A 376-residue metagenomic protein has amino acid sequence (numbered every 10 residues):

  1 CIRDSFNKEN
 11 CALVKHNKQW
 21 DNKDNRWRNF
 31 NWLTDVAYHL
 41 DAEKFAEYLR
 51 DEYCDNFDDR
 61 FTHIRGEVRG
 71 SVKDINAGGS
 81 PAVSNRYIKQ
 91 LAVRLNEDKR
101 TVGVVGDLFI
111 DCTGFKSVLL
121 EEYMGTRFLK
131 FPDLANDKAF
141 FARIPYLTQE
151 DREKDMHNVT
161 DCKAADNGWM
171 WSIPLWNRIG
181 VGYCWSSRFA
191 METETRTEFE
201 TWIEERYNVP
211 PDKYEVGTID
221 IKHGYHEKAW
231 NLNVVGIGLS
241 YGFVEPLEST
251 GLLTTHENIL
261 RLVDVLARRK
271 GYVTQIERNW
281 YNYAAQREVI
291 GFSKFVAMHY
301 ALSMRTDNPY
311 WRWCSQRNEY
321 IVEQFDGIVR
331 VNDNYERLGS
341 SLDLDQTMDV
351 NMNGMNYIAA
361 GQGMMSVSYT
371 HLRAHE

Functional and structural regions predicted by a protein language model:
C1-D4, T370-H375: Conserved small/polar residues in nucleotide/adenosyl-binding loops
R3-L40, K44: Flavin (FAD/FMN) cofactor-binding and adjacent substrate-gating region of FAD-dependent oxidoreductase domains
H39-G168, P174-G182, S186-T195: Predominantly flavin-linked oxidoreductase catalytic cores and closely associated redox partners
A164-D220, G242-T254, G271: Conserved FAD/dinucleotide-binding core of flavoprotein oxidoreductases
A229-N279: A conserved active-site cap/scaffold subdomain adjacent to cofactor or substrate pockets
D264-P309: Active-site-proximal substrate-binding core of FAD-dependent oxidoreductases
S293-L338: C-terminal structural cap/anchor segments
N332-V350, G354-M355: A conserved mid-domain beta-alpha-beta active-site/ligand-binding segment of alpha/beta enzyme cores
